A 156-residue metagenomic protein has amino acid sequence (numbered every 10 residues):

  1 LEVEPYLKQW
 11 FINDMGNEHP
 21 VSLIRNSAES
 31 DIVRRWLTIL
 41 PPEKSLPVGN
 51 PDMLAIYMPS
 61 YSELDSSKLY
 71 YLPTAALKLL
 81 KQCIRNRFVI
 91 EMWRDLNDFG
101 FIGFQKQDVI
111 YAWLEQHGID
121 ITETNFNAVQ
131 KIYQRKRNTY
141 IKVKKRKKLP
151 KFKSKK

Functional and structural regions predicted by a protein language model:
L1-P73: Long, low-complexity interaction regions most often at the N-terminus
K8, E29-V33, L77, V89 (+1 more regions): Short amphipathic alpha-helical segments that mediate assembly, nucleic-acid/protein binding, or membrane association
K81-V109: Short, amphipathic alpha-helical "recognition" segments used to contact nucleic acids or chromatin
G100-I102, D120-T124: Short acidic, glycine/proline-enriched loop segments that cap or flank alpha-helices
Q105-D120: DNA-recognition alpha helix
T122-Y140: Major-groove recognition helix of helix-turn-helix-like DNA-binding domains
Y140-K155: Short Lys/Arg-enriched helix C-cap and helix-to-coil transition segments that create basic nucleic-acid-contact patches
